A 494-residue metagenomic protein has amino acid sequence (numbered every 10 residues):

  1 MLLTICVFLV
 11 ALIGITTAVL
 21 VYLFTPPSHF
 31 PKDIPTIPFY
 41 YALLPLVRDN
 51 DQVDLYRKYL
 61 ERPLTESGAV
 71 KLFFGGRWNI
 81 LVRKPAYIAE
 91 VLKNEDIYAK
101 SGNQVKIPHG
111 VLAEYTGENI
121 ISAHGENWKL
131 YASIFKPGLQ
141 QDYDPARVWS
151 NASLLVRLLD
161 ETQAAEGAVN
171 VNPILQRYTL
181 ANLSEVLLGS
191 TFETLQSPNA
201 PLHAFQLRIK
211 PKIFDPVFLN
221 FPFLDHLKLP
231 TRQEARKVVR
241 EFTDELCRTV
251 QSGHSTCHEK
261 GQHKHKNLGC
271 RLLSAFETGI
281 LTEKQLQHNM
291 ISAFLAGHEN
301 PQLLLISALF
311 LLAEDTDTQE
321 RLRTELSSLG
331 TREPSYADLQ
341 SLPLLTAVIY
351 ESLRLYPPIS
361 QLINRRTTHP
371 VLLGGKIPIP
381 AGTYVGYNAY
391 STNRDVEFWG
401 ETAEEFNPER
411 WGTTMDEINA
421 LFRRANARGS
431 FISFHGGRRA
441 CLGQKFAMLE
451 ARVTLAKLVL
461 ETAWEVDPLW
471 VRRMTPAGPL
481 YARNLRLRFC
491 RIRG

Functional and structural regions predicted by a protein language model:
L2-T116, I121-L130, P145, W149-L158 (+4 more regions): N-terminal membrane-proximal hinge/A-helix region immediately C-terminal to the signal-anchor transmembrane segment
L2-T4, L480-G494: C-terminal helix/juxtamembrane-tail motif
I34-T36, P201-F205, E259-N267, F310-I359 (+5 more regions): Cytochrome P450 I-helix active-site segment
D96-I97, Y387-L421: Conserved cytochrome P450 K-helix/beta-meander segment immediately N-terminal to the heme-binding cysteine loop
K100-H109, Y143-L305: Cytochrome P450 heme-thiolate monooxygenase catalytic core
T116-N119, I291, A296, Y336-Q340 (+3 more regions): Cytochrome P450 heme-thiolate "Cys pocket" and heme-binding signature region
N300-A313, T454: Short, small-residue alpha-helix embedded
T316-T318, A440, Q444-Y481: Cytochrome P450 heme-binding "Cys pocket" and the immediately downstream C-terminal segment
